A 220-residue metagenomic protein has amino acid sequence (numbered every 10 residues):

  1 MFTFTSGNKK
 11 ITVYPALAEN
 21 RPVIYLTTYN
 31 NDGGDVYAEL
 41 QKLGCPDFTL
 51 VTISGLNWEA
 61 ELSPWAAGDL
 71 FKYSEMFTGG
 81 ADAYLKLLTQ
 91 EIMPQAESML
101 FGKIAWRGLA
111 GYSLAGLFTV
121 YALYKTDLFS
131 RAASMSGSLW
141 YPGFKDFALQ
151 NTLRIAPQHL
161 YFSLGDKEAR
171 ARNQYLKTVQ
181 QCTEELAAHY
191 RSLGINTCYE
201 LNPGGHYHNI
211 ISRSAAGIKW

Functional and structural regions predicted by a protein language model:
M1-P22, F48: A domain-start/cap signature at the N-terminus of enzymes
R21-M99: Serine-hydrolase catalytic machinery in alpha/beta-hydrolase-like enzymes
Y25, T49-I53, A133, Y161-S163 (+1 more regions): Hydrophobic/aromatic beta-strand patches that form the interior of the parallel beta-sheet core in alpha/beta enzyme
W106-G111, M135: Short beta-strand immediately N-terminal to the catalytic nucleophile in serine-hydrolase-like folds
A110-A115, T119: Gly/Ala-rich beta-loop-alpha elbow adjacent to hydrolase catalytic centers
V120-K125: Active-site signature of alpha/beta-hydrolase-fold catalytic machinery across serine- and Asp/Cys-nucleophile hydrolases
L128-W140: A conserved short beta-strand
L139-K219: The feature captures the conserved acid-bearing segment of alpha/beta-hydrolase catalytic domains
